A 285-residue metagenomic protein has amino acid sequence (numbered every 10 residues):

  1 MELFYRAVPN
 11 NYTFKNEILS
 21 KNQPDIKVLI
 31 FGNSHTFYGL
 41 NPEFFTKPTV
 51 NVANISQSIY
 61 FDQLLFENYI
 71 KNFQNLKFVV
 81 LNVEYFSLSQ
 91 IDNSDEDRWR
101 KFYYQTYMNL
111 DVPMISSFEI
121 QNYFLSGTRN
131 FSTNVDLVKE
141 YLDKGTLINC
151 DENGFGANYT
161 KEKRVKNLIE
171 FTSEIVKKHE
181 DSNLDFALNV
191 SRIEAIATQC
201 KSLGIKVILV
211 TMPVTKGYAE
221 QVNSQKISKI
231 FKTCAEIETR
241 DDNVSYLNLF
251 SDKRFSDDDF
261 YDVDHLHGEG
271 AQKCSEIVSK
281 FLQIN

Functional and structural regions predicted by a protein language model:
L3-P24: Alpha-helical transmembrane signal-anchor/signal-peptide segments
K27-L29, F78, I208: Structural motif
H35-E119: Membrane-embedded segments
F61-L64, E119, L188, R192-A195 (+5 more regions): Extracytoplasmic/secreted proteins, especially bacterial periplasmic and envelope-associated proteins
D92, E96-L203: Secreted/periplasmic serine-hydrolase-like ester/acetyl group-modifying domain
I193, G217-Y218, Q225, C234: Small-residue-rich helix-loop
A197-V222: Active-site segments of SGNH/GDSL-like serine hydrolases that catalyze O-acetyl group transfer/hydrolysis on lipids
Q225, K232-N285: C-terminal regions of proteins
